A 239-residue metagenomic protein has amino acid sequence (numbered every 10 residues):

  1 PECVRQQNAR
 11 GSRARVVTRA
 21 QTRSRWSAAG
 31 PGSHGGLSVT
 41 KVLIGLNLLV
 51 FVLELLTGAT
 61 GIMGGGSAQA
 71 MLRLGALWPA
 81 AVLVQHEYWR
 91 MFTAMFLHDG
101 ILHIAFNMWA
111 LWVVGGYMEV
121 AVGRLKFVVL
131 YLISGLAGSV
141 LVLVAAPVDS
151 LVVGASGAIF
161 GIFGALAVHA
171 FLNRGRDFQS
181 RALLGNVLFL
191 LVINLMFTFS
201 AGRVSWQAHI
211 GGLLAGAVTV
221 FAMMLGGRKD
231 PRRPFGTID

Functional and structural regions predicted by a protein language model:
E2-D239: A detector for small-residue-rich transmembrane helices and their helix-helix packing motifs
